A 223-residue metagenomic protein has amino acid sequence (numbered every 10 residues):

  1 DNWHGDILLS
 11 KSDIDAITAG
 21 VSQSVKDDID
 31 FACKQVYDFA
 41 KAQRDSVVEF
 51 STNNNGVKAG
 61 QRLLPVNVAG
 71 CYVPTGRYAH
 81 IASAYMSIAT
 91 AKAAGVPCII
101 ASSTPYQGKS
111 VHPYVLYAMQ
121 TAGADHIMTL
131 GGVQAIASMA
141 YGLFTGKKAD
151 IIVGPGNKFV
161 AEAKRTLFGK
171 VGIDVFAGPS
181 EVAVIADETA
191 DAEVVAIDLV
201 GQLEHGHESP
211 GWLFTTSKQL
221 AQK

Functional and structural regions predicted by a protein language model:
D1-N67: N-terminal Rossmann-like NAD(P)+-binding subdomain of aldehyde/semialdehyde dehydrogenases
I14, T18, S22-V36, R62 (+13 more regions): Generic structural signal for well-ordered, non-membrane alpha-helical segments in soluble metabolic enzymes
D38, V111-G123, A140: N-terminal small/polar loop signature for handling phosphorylated ligands or for N-terminal nucleophile
F50-Y117: Conserved small-residue-rich beta-alpha loop and adjacent elements that most often cradle the phosphate/pyrophosphate
L64-T75, M119-G123, G146, F176-S180: Glycine/charged-rich beta-loop-alpha catalytic/anionic-binding loops adjacent to active sites
V73, S103, A186, T215-T216: Short beta-strand/turn micro-motifs composed of small residues that flank or help shape donor/cofactor-binding pockets
G123-W212: Conserved NAD(P)+-binding/catalytic subdomain of aldehyde/semialdehyde dehydrogenases
E208, L213-K223: NAD(P)-dependent aldehyde/semialdehyde dehydrogenase
